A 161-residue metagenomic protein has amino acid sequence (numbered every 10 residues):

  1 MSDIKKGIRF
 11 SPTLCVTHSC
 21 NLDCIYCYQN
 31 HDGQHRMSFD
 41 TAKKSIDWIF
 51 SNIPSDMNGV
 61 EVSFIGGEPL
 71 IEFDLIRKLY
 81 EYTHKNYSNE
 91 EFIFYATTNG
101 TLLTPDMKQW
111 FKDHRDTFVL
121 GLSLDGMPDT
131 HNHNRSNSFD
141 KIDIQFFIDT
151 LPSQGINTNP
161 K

Functional and structural regions predicted by a protein language model:
M1-I4, G33, F147-L151: Extended hydrophobic/Leu-rich segments
M1-T13, S55-N58: N-terminal [4Fe-4S]-dependent radical SAM core
S2-I4, D23, F50: Intrinsically disordered, low-complexity segments enriched in polar/charged residues with Gly/Pro, especially when
K6-D40: Canonical Radical SAM [4Fe-4S] cluster-binding loop centered on the CxxxCxxC motif and its immediate flanking residues
M37, I71-E72: Secondary-structure boundary/capping motif
F50-S63, E72-K161: Radical SAM/AdoMet-radical enzyme domain recognition
G66-G67: Active-site neighborhood of divalent metal-dependent phosphoester/pyrophosphate hydrolases
